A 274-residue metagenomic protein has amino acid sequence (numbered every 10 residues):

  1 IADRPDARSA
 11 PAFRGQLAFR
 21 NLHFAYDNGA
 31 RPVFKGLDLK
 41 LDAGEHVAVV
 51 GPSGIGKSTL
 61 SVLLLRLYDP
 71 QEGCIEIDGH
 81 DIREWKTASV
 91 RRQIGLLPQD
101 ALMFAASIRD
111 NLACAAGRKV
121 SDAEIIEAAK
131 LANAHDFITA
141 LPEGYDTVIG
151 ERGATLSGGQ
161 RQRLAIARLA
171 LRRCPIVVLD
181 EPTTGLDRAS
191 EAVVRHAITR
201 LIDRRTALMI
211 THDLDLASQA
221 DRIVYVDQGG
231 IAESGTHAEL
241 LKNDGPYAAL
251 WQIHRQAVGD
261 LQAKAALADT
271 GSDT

Functional and structural regions predicted by a protein language model:
D3, A10-T274: ABC-type nucleotide-binding domain
